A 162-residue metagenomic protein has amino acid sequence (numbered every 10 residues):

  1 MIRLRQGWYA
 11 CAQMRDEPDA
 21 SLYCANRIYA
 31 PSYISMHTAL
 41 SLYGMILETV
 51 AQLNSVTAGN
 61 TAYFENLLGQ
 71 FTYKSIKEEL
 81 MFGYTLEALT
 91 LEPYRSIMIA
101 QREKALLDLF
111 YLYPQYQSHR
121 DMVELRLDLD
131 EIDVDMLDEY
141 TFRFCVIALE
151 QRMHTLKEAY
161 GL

Functional and structural regions predicted by a protein language model:
M1-P31: Short beta-edge/loop segments at beta->alpha junctions of small alpha/beta modules that act as binding/recognition
R3, F71-K74, I99-A100, L106: Short hydrophobic-aromatic micro-motifs
P18-S21, Y84-A88: Acidic/polar active-site rim loop that often engages polyanionic ligands
Y23, R27, T38-S41, Q101-L112: Short, hydrophobic/amphipathic alpha-helical patches that form generic packing surfaces within helical domains
I28-P31, E65, R95-R102: Short, well-structured alpha-helical patches and their helix-loop capping segments that border functional surfaces
A30, G44-E48, Y111, Q115: Short helix-capping and hinge/turn segments at secondary-structure transitions, especially at repeat and domain
L40-E87: Exposed, interaction-prone assembly regions rather than primary DNA-binding/catalytic cores
T85-L162: Hydrophobic alpha-helical interaction segments
